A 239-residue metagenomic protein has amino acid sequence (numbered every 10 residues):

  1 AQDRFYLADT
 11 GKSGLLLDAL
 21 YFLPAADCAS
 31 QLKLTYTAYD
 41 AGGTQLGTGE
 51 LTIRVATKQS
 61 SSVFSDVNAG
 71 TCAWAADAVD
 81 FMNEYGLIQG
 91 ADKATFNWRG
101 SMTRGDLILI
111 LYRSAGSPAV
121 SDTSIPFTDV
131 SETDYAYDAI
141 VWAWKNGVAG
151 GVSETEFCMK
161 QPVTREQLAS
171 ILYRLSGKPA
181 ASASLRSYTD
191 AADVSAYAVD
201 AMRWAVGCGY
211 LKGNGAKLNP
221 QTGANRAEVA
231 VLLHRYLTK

Functional and structural regions predicted by a protein language model:
A1-T57: Acidic, turn/loop-rich segments in luminal/extracellular domains of secretory-pathway and cell-surface proteins
T10-L16, Y135-A139, T222-R226: Extracellular interaction modules
L20, Y36, V79-M82, A143: Extracellular/surface recognition and adhesion modules
Y36, V229-V231: Short, structured beta-strand segments at or near domain termini in extracellular proteins/domains
A56-A76, E84-Y85, Q89-D138, K145-E166 (+3 more regions): Feature responds to low-complexity, polar/acidic, surface-exposed segments characteristic of secreted/exported proteins
